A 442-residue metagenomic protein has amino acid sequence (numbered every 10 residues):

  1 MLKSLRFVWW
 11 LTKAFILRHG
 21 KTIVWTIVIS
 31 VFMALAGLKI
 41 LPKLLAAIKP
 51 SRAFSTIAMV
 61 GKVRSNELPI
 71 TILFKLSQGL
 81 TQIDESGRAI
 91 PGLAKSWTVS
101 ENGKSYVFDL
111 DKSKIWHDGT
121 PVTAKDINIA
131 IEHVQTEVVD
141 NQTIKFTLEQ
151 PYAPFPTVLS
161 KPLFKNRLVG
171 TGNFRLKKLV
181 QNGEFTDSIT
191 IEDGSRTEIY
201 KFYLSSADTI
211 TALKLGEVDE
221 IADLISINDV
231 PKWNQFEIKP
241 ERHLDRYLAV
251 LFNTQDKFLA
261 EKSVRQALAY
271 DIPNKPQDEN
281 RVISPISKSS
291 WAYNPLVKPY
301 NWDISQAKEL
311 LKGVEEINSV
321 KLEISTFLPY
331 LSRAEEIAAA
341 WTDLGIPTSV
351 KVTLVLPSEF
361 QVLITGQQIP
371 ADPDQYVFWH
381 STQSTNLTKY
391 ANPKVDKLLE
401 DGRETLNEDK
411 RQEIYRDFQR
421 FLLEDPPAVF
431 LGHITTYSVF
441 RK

Functional and structural regions predicted by a protein language model:
I27-A34, E184, K312-I369: Ligand/substrate-recognition segments at binding pockets and active sites
S55-E101: N-terminal lobe/hinge region of extracytoplasmic solute-binding protein
S96-Q135, A212: Aromatic- and charge-enriched surface segment that lines or borders ligand/interaction sites
N141, T147-Y200, L204-D208: Gly/Pro-rich hinge or "lid" segments in bacterial periplasmic/extracellular proteins
L179-F185, I199-Q255, G366-Q368: Extracellular/periplasmic solute-recognition and catalytic clefts
E192-D193, F202, F236-A267, D271 (+4 more regions): A bilobed periplasmic-binding-protein/Venus flytrap-type ligand-binding module shared by bacterial periplasmic
Q255-W291, L296, R333, L422-P427: Periplasmic-binding protein-like
S349-L354, Y376-R441: Extracytoplasmic/peripheral linker and loop segments enriched in polar/acidic and small residues with frequent Thr/Pro
